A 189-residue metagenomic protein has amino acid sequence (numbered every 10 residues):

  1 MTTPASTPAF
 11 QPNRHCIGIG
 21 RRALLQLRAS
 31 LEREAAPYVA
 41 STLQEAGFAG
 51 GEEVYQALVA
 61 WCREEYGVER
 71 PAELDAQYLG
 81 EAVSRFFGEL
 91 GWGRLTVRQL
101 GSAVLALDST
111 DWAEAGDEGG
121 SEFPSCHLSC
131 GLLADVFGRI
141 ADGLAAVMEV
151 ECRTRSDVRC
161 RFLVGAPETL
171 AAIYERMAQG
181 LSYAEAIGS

Functional and structural regions predicted by a protein language model:
M1-L105, D111-L128, E149-S189: N-terminal accessory segment detector
P124-D142: Active-site helix/loop of acyl-thioester processing domains in fatty-acid/polyketide metabolism, spanning hotdog-fold
A141-E149: Hydrophobic beta-strand-centered segment that forms part of the acyl-chain substrate-binding groove
